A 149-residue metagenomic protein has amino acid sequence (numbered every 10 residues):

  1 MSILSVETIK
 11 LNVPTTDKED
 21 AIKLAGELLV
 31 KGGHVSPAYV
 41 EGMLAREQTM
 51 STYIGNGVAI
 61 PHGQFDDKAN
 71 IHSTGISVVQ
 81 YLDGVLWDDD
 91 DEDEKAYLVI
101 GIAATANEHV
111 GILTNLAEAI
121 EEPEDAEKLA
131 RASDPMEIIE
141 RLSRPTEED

Functional and structural regions predicted by a protein language model:
M1-D149: Cytosolic covalent-transfer regions centered on His/Cys nucleophiles that carry phosphoryl or persulfide groups
